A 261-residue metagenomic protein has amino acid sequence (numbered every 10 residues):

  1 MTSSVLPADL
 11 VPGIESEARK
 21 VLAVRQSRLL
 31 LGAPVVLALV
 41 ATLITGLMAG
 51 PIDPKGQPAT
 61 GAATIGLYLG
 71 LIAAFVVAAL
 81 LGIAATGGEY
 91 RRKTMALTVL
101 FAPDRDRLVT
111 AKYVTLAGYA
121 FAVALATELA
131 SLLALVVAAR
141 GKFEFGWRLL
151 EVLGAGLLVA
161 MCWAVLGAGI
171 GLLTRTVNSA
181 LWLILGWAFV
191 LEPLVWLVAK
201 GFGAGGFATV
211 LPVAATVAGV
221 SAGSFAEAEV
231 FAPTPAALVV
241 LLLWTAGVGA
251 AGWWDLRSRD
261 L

Functional and structural regions predicted by a protein language model:
T2-A8, Q26-I83, V109-R175, F189-F202 (+1 more regions): Secretory targeting signals
T2-S4, V239-L261: Junction motif at the cytosolic side of a transmembrane helix
L10-L22: A short amphipathic helical element positioned immediately N-terminal to and/or at the very start of a transmembrane
E17, A102-D104, I170, T176 (+1 more regions): Generic structural signal for small/hydrophobic residues in well-ordered secondary structure, especially within
K20, G87, T98-L100, G167 (+1 more regions): Helix-capping/transition residues at the boundaries of transmembrane alpha-helices and the short helical linkers
L31, A96, V109, L181-W182: Hydrophobic/aromatic positions within or immediately flanking transmembrane alpha-helices of multi-pass small-molecule
G32-L37, A180-L191, A208-P212: Central hydrophobic cores of alpha-helical transmembrane segments in multi-pass integral membrane proteins
I83-G118: Helix-loop-helix units of permease transmembrane domains in multi-pass membrane transporters, especially ABC
